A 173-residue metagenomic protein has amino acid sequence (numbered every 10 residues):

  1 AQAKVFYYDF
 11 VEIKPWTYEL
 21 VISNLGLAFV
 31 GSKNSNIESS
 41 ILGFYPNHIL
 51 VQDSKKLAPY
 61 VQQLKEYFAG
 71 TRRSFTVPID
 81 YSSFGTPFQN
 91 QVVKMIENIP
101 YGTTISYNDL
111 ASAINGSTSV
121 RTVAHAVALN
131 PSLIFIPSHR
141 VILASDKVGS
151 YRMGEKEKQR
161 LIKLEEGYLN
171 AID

Functional and structural regions predicted by a protein language model:
A1-G116, L164, Y168-D173: Basic nucleic-acid-binding alpha-helical/helix-turn surface characteristic of O6-alkylguanine DNA
G116, V120-V123: Helix-turn-helix DNA-binding helix
V127-P131: C-terminal flanking helix
I134-V141: Short Lys/Arg-enriched helix C-cap and helix-to-coil transition segments that create basic nucleic-acid-contact patches
A144-D173: …primarily DNA-binding HTH/wHTH and HhH modules…
